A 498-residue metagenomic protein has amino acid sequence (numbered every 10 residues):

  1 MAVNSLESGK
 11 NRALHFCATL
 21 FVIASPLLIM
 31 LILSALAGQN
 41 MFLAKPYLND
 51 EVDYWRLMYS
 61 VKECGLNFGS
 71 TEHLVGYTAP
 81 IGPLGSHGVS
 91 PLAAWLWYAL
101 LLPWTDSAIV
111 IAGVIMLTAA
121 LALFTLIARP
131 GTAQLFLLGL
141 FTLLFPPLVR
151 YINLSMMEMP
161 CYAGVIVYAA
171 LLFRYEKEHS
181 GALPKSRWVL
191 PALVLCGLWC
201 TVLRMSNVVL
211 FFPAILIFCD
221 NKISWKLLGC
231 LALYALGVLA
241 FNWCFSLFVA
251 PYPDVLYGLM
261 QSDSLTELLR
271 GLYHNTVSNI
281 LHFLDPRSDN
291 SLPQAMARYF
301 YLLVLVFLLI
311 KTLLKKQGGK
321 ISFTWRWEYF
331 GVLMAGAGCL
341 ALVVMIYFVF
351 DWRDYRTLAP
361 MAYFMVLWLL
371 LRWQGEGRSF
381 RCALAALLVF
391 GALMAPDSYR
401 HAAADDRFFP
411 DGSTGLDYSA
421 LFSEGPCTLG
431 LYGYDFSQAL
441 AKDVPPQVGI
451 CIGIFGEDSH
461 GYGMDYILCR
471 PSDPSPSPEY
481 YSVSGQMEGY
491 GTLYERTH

Functional and structural regions predicted by a protein language model:
I23, S186-L195, L231-L236, L367 (+2 more regions): Signature aromatic-anchored transmembrane alpha helix within multi-pass, membrane-resident enzymes that catalyze glycan
D53-E63, S70-W104: Short hydrophobic/aromatic helix or loop-helix immediately within or flanking a transmembrane segment in polytopic
S107-T132, V167: Transmembrane-helix motifs of polytopic, lipid-linked glycan transferases
L117-T125, N290-Y329: Hydrophobic, aromatic-rich transmembrane alpha-helices and their immediate juxtamembrane boundary segments
G139, R187-R204, F212-L216, L236: Membrane-interface alpha helices of multi-pass inner-membrane proteins
R150-C161: Short acidic/glycine- and proline-prone juxtamembrane loop motifs at membrane-interface regions of multi-pass membrane
D220, S224-F307: Membrane-lumen/periplasm interface segments of specific transmembrane helices in polyprenyl phosphate-linked
A386-C451, G461-D465, H498: Membrane-embedded, lumen/periplasm-facing catalytic core of multi-pass transferases that use lipid-linked donors
